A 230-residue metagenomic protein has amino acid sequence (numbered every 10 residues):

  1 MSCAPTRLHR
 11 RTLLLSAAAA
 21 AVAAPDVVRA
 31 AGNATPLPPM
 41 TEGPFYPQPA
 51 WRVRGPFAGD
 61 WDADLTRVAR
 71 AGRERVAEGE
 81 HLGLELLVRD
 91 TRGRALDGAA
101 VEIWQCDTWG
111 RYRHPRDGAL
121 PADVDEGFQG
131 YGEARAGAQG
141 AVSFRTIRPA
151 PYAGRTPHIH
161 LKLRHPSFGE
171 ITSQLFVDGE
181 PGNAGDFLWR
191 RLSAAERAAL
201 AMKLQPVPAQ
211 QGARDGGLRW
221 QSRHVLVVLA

Functional and structural regions predicted by a protein language model:
M1-A21: N-terminal secretory signal peptides and thylakoid transit peptides that target proteins across membranes
A31-K203, A209-A230: Beta-strand-dominated extracellular/periplasmic modules and repeats in secreted or surface-exposed proteins
